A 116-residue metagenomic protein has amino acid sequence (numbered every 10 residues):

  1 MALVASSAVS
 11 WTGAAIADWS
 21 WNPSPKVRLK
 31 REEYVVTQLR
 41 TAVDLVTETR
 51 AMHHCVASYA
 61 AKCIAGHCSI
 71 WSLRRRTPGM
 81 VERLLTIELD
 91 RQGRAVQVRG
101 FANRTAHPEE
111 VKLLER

Functional and structural regions predicted by a protein language model:
M1-R116: Catalytic-core elements of nucleic-acid end-processing and repair enzymes
